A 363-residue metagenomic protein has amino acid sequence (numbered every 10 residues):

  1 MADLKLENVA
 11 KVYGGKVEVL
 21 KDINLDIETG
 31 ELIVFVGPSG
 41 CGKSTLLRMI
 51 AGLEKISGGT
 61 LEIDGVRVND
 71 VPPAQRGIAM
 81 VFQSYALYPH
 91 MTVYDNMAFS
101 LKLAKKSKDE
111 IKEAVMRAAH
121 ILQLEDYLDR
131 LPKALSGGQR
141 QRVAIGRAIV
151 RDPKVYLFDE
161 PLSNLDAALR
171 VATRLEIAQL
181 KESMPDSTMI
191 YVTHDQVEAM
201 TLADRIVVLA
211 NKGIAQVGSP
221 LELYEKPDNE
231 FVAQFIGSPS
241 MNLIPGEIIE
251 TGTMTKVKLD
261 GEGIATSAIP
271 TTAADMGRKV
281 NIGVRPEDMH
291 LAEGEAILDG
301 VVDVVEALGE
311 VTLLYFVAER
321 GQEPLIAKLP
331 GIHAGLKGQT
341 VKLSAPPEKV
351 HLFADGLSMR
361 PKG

Functional and structural regions predicted by a protein language model:
K5, D26, E62, K342-S344: ABC ATPase nucleotide-binding domain
V36-P38: The feature captures the beta-strand-to-loop junction immediately N-terminal to the Walker
A51: Helix-to-loop junction immediately C-terminal to a conserved catalytic motif
S57-T60, N211, P245: Conserved coupling/switch loops of ABC nucleotide-binding domains, chiefly the family-specific signature
G59-R67: Conserved ABC transporter NBD signature motif
R76-A79, L87-F231: ABC ATPase nucleotide-binding domains
P239, E250-G363: Non-catalytic connector elements of ABC transporters
